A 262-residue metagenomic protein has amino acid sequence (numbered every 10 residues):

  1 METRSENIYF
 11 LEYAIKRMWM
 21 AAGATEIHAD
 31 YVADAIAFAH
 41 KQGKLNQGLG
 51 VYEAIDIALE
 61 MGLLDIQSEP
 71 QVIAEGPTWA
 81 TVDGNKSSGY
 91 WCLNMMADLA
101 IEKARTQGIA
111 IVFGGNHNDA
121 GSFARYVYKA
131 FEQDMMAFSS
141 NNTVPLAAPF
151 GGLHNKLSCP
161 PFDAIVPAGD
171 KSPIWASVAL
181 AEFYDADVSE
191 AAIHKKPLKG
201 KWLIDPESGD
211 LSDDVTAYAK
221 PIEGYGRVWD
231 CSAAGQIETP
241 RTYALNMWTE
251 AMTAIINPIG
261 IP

Functional and structural regions predicted by a protein language model:
M1-A22: Generic N-terminal amphipathic, Lys/Arg-enriched alpha-helix
G23-Y31, N46-L49, P258-P262: Flexible, glycine/charged-enriched surface loops at secondary-structure junctions
G48-I101: Active-site cofactor/substrate anionic-group-binding motifs, chiefly glycine- and Lys/Arg-rich phosphate-binding loops
V82-G84, I111-N116, A137-N141, V166 (+2 more regions): General beta-strand structural signal in soluble alpha/beta enzymes
N94, D98, E102-N142: A glycine-rich phosphate/pyrophosphate-binding beta-strand-loop-alpha-helix module
A147-P221: Phosphate/diphosphate-binding glycine-rich loops and adjacent basic-rich segments that engage nucleotide
Y225-P262: Internal helical hairpin/lid segments
